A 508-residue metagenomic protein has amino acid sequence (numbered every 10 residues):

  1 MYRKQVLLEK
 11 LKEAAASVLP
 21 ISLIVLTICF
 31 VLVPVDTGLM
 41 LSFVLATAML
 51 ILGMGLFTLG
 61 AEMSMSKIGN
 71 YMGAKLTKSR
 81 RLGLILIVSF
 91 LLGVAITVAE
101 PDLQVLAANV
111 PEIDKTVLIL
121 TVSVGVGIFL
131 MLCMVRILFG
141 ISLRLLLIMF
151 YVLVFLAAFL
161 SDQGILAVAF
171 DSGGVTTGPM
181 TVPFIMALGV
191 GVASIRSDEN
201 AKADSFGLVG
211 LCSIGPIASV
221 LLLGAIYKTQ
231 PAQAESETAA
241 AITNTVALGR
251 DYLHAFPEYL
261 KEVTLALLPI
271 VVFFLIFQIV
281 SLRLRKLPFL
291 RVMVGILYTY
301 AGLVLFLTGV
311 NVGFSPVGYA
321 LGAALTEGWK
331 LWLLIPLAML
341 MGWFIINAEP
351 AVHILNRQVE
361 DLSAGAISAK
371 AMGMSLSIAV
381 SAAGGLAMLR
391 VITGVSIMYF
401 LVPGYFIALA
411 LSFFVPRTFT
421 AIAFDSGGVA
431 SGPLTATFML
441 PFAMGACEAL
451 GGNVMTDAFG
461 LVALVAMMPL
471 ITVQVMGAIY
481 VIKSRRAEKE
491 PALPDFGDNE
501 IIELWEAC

Functional and structural regions predicted by a protein language model:
M1-A14, V18, G69-G83, D198-A201 (+7 more regions): Intrinsically disordered, low-complexity non-transmembrane regions of multi-pass membrane transporters
Y2-K4, C133-M149, G164, V168 (+5 more regions): Juxtamembrane and boundary regions of transmembrane helices in multi-pass small-molecule transporters and channels
L8-A14, V35-L45, T77, V110-I119 (+7 more regions): Interfacial loop-to-helix junctions that mark the boundaries of transmembrane helices in multi-pass membrane
L11-S17, L41-T47, K75-G83, L143-I148 (+3 more regions): Alpha-helical transmembrane segments and their helix-start/interface "positive-inside/aromatic belt" motifs in integral
L19-L32, A46-L56, V88-A95, G125-R136 (+10 more regions): Hydrophobic core segments of alpha-helical transmembrane domains in multi-pass membrane transport and ion-translocation
T27-L41, A61-N70, A95-V110, F129-I141 (+12 more regions): Transmembrane helix-loop junctions in multi-pass membrane proteins
A74-K75, L82-L153, L331-S412: Helix-loop-helix junctions within the multi-pass membrane cores of secondary transporters/permeases
T238-A351: Transmembrane helical segments that form the transport core of multi-pass membrane transport proteins
